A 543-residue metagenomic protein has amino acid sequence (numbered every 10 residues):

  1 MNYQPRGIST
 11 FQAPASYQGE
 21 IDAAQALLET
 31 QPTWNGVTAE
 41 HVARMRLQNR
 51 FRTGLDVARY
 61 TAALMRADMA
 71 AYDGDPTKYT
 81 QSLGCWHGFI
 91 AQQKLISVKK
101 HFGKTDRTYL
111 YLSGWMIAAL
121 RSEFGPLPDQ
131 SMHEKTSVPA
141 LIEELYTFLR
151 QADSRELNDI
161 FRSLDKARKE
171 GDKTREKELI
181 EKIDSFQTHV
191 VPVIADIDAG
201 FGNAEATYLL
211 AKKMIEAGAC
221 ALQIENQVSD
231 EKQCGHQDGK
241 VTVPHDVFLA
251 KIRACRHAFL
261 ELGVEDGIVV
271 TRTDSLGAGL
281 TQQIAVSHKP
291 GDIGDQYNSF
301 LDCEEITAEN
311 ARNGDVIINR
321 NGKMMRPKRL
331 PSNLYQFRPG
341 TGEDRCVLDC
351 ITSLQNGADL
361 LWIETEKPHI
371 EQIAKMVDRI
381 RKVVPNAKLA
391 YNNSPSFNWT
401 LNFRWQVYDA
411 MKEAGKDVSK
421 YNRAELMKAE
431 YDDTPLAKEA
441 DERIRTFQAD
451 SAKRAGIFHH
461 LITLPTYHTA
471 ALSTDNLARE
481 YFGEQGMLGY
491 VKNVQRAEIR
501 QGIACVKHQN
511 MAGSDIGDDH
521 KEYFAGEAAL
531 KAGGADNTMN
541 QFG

Functional and structural regions predicted by a protein language model:
M1, T242, R381, A478-F482: Short alpha-helix boundary/capping motifs
N2-R6: Terpene synthase/cyclase
G7, F11-A455, L461, A525-G543: Alpha/beta enzyme core
E371, A471-L472: Extracytoplasmic/secreted cell-surface and envelope-processing proteins
T400, H468-T469: A SIS-like phosphosugar-recognition module
I462-Y467: Short acidic/histidine-rich active-site segments
S473-N493: Long, continuous compositionally biased terminal/linker segments
K492-G543: C-terminal functional modules
